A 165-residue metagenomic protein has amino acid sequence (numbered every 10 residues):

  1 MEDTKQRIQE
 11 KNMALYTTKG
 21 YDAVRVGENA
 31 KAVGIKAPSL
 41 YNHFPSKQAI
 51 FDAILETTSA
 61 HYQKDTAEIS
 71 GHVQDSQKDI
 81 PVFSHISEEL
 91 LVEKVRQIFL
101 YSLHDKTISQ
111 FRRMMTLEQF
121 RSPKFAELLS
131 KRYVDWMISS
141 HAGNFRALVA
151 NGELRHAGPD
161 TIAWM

Functional and structural regions predicted by a protein language model:
R7, K11, L15-T57: Helix-turn-helix
Q9, L55, V95-R96, R112 (+1 more regions): Heptad-repeat coiled-coil signal-transmission/dimerization helices
Q9, V92, R96, V134 (+2 more regions): An amphipathic alpha-helix signature
Y21-D22, F125, L154: Conserved hydrophobic residue
P38, L148, G158: DNA-recognition helix of helix-turn-helix
A53, A67-K106, P159-A163: Hydrophobic alpha-helical connector segments
E56-Y62, I69-S70: Short, basic, alpha-helical segments at the C-terminal edge of helix-turn-helix-like DNA-binding modules
H104-T116, F120-A150: Amphipathic alpha-helical packing segments from all-alpha helical-bundle domains
